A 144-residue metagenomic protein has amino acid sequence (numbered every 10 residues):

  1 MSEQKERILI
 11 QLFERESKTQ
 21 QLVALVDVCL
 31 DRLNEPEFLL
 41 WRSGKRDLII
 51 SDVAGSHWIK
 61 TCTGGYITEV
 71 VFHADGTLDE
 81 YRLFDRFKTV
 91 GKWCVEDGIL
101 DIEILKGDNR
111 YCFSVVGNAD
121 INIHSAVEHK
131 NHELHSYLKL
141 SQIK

Functional and structural regions predicted by a protein language model:
M1-V90, E96-K144: Lipid interaction determinants
